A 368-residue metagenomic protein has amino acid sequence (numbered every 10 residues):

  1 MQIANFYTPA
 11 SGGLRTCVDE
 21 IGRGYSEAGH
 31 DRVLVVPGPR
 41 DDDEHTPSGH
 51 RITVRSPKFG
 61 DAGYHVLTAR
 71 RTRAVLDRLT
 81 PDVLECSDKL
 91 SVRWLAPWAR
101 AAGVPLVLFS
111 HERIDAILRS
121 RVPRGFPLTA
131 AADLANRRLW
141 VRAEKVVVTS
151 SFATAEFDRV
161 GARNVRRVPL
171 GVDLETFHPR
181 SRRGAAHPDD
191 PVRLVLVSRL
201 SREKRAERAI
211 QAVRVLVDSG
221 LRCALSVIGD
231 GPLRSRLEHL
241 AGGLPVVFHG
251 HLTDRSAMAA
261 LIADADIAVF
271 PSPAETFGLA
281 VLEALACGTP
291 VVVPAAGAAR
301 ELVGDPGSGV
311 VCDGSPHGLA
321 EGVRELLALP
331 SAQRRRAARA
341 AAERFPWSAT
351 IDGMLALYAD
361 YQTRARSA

Functional and structural regions predicted by a protein language model:
A101, I114, L128-K145: Membrane-proximal helix-turn-helix segments that form the acceptor-binding/catalytic region of lipid-linked
W140, H251, A260-A265: Short alpha-helical donor nucleotide-sugar binding micro-motif in glycosyltransferases
F152, G171: Carbohydrate-associated surface elements
A185-R214: Conserved donor-binding/catalytic core segment of Leloir-type glycosyltransferases
S235-L252, S256: Nucleotide-activated donor-binding/catalytic signature segment of Leloir-type glycosyltransferases, i.e., the conserved
F248, D305-H317, E325-S331: Conserved acidic donor-binding segment of nucleotide-sugar-dependent glycosyltransferases
P273: Aromatic "clamp/platform" in nucleotide-sugar-dependent glycosyltransferases that forms part of the donor/acceptor
P290-P294: Short hydrophobic beta-strand element within catalytic cores of glycosyltransferases and related nucleotide-activated
